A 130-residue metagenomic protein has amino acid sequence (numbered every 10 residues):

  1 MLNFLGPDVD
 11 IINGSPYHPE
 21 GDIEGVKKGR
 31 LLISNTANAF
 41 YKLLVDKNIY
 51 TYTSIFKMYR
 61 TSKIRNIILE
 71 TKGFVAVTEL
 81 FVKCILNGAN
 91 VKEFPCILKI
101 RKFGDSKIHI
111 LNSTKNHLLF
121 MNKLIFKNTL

Functional and structural regions predicted by a protein language model:
M1-F74, R101-L111, K115-L118: Acceptor/aglycone-binding surface of glycosyltransferases and processive sugar-polymer synthases
N3, L119-L130: Terminal low-complexity segments of carbohydrate-biosynthetic enzymes
V26-K27, E79-V82, V91, S106-K107 (+1 more regions): Surface-exposed beta-strand edges and their flanking turn/coil or helix-capping segments
L43, K47, N87, N128: Phosphate/oxyanion-binding loops and surfaces in catalytic or ligand/nucleic-acid-binding neighborhoods
Y50-T51, G88-L98: Catalytic beta-strand/loop signature of glycosyltransferases that borders the donor
I55-F56, T78-E79, K99, T129: Residue-level detector of alpha-helical recognition elements and their boundaries
K63-I67, G73-N90: A short, conserved alpha-helix in the catalytic core of glycosyltransferases
